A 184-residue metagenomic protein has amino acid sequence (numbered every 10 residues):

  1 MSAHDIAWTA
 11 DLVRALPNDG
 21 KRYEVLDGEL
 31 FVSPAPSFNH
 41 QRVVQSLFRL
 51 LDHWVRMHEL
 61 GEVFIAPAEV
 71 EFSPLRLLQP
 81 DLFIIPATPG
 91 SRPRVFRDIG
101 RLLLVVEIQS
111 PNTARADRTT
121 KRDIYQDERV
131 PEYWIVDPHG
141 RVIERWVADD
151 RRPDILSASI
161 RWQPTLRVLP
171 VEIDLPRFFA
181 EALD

Functional and structural regions predicted by a protein language model:
M1-D184: Gly/Pro/Ser/Thr-rich low-complexity, intrinsically disordered segments predominantly at protein N-termini
